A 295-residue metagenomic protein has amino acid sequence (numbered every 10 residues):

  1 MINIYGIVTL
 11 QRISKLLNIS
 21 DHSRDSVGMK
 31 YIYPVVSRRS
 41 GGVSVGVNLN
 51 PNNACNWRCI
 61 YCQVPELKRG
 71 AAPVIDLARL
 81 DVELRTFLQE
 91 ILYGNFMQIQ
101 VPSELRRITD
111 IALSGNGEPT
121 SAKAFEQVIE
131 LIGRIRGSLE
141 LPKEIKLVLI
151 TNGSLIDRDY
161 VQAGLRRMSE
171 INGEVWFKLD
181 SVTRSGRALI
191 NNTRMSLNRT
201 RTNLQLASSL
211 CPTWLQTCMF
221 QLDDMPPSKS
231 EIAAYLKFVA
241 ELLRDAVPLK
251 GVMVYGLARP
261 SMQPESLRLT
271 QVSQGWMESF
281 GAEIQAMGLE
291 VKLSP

Functional and structural regions predicted by a protein language model:
M1-S40, D81, D224-P295: Auxiliary Fe-S-binding modules of radical SAM enzymes
I2-N52, R58-I60, E66-V82, T86 (+1 more regions): N-terminal [4Fe-4S]-dependent radical SAM core
S44-N48, D110-A112, V148, W176: Short aromatic/hydrophobic contact patches that present stacked aromatics for nucleic-acid/ligand binding
N48-P51, N116, T151-N152, K178: A secondary-structure boundary/capping signal
V64-I171: Conserved Radical SAM active-site core
P73-D76, T193-S196, S273: Short, conserved glycine- and acidic-residue-centered signature motifs in active-site or ligand-binding loops
R85-Y93, R134, L206, K237 (+3 more regions): A generic structural signal for well-ordered alpha-helical segments enriched in polar/charged residues
S121-S266: Conserved AdoMet/S-adenosylmethionine-binding subsite of the radical SAM
